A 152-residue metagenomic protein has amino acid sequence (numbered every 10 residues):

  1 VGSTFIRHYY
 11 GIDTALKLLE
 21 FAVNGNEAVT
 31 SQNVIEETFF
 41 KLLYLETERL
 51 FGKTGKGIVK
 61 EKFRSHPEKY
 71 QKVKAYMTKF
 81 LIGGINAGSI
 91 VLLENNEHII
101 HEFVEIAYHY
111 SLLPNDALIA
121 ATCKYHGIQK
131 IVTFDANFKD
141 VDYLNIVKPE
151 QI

Functional and structural regions predicted by a protein language model:
V1-V34, K41-V59: Short, well-structured N-terminal submotif of metal-dependent ribonuclease cores
L16-E20, L81, A120: Short amphipathic alpha-helical segments and helix-helix/interface helices
N24-G25, A87, V141: Structured helix-beta-strand junction loops
S31, N115, F134: Replace "coordinates the UDP/GDP/TDP-sugar" with "coordinates nucleotide-activated sugar donors
E36-F40, D140-V141: Short catalytic/ligand-binding loop motif for oxyanion handling, primarily in non-cytosolic enzymes, centered on
E48-K79: Helix-adjacent hinge/juxtasegments
A75, I82-K130: Active-site neighborhoods of divalent-metal-dependent phosphate/nucleic-acid chemistry enzymes
A120-I152: Acidic, PIN/NYN-like endoribonuclease modules and their adjacent C-terminal/linker elements
